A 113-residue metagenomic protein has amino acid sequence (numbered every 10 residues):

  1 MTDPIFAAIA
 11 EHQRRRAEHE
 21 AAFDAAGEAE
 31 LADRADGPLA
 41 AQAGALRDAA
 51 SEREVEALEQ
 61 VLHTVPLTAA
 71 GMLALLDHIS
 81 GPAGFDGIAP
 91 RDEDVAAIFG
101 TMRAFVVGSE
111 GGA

Functional and structural regions predicted by a protein language model:
M1-A113: Sequence/structural signature of long amphipathic alpha-helices that form protein-protein interaction faces
